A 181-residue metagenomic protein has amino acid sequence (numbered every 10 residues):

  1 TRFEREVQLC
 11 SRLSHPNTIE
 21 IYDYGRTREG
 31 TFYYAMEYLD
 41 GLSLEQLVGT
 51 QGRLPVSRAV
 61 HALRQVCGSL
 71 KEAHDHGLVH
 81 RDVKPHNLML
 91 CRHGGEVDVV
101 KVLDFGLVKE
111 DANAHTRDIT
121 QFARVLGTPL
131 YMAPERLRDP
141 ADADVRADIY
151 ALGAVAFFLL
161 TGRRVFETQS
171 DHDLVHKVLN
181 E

Functional and structural regions predicted by a protein language model:
T1-E181: Conserved ATP-binding/catalytic core of the eukaryotic-like protein kinase fold, especially serine/threonine kinases
